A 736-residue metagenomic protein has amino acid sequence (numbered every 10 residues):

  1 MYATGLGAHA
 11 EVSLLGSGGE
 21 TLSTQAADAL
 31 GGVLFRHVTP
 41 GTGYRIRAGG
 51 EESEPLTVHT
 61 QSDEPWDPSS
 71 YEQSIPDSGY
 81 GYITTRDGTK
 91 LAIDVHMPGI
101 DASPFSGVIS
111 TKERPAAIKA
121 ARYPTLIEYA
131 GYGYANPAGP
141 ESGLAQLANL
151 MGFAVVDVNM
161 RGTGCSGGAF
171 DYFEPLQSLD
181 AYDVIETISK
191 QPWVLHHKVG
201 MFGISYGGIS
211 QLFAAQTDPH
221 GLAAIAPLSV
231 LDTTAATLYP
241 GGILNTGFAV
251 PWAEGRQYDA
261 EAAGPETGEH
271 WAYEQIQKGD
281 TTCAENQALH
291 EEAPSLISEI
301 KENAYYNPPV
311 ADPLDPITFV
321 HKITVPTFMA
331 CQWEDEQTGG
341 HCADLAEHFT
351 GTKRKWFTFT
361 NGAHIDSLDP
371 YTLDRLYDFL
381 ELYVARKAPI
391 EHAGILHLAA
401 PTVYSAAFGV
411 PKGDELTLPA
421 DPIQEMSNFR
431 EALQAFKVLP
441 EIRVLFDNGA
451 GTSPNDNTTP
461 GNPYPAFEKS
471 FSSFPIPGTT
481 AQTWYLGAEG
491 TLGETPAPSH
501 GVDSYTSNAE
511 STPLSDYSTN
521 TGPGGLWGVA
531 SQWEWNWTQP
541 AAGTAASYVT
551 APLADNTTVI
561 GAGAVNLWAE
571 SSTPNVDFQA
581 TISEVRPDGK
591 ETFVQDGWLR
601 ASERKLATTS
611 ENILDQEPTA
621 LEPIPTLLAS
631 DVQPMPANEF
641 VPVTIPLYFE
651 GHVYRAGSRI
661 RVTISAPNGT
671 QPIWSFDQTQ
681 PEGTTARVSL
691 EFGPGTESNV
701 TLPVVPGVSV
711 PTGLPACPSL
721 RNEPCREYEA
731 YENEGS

Functional and structural regions predicted by a protein language model:
E20-L30: Short, acidic Ser/Thr/Gly-rich low-complexity loop/linker segments typical of extracellular and cell-surface proteins
S62-A121, V549-D555: N-terminal cap/lid segment of alpha/beta-hydrolase-fold proteins
I100-K190, A542, A580, R586-P587 (+3 more regions): Cap/lid segment of the alpha/beta-hydrolase catalytic domain
G139-S142, L150, F213-I323, E391 (+5 more regions): Accessory cap/linker subdomain of secreted extracellular hydrolases
W193-S205: Alpha/beta-hydrolase fold nucleophile elbow
I323, M329-C331: Short beta-strand/loop motif that positions the catalytic acidic residue of the alpha/beta-hydrolase fold
E336-A343: Conserved alpha/beta-hydrolase "acid-adjacent" motif
P370-S736: C-terminal, loop-rich substrate-recognition/catalytic regions characterized by aromatic stacking residues
